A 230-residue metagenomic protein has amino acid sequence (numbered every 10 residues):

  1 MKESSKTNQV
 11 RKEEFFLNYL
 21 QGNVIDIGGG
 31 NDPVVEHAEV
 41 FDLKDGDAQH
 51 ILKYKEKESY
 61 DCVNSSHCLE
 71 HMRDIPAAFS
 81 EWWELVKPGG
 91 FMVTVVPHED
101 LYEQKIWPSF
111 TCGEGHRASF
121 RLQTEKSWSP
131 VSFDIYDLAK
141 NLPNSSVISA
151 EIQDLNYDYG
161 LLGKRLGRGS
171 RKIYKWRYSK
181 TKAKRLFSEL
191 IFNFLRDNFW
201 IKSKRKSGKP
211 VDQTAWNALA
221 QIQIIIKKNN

Functional and structural regions predicted by a protein language model:
M1-Q9: Conserved SAM-binding loop and adjacent beta-strand
Q9-E13, Y19-Q104, I224-I226: Conserved SAM-binding loop
F15-Y19, P76-W83, F91-N230: S-adenosyl-L-methionine-dependent methyltransferase catalytic module, highlighting the catalytic core
